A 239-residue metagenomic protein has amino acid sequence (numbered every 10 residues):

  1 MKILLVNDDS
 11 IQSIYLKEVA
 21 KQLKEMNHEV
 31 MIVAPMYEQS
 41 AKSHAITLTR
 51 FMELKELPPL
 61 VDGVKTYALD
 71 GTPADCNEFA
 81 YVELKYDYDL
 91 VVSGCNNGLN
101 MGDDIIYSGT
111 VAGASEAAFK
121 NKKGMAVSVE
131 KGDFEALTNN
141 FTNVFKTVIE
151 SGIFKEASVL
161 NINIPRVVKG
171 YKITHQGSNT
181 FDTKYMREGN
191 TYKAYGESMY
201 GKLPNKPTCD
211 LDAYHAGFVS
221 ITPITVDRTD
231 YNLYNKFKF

Functional and structural regions predicted by a protein language model:
I3-V6, Q12-Y81, Y86-D87: A cross-family phosphate/adenosyl-ligand binding-site feature
I11-I14, E18, T72-D75, A112 (+2 more regions): Conserved active-site and cofactor/substrate-binding residues in soluble primary-metabolism enzymes
V33-P35, S93-N96, V127-S128, I162-P165 (+1 more regions): Short beta-strand segments
L90: Short, Asp-centered acidic motifs that coordinate Mg2+ and/or phosphate in catalytic or ligand-binding sites
L99-S108: Glycine/threonine-rich flexible loop motifs
G113-A117: Hydrophobic/aromatic ligand-binding patch that stacks against planar heteroaromatic rings of cofactors or nucleotides
A118-T138: Glycine-rich phosphate/pyrophosphate-binding loops and their adjacent beta-strand/loop elements at enzyme active sites
T138-F239: Electrostatically charged, flexible surface regions
